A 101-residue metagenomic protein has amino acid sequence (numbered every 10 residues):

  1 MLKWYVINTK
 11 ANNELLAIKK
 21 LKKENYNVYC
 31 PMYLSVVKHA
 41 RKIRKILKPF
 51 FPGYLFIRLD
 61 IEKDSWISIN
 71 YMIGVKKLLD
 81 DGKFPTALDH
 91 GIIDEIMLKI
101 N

Functional and structural regions predicted by a protein language model:
M1-N101: Acidic-enriched and Gly/Ser
